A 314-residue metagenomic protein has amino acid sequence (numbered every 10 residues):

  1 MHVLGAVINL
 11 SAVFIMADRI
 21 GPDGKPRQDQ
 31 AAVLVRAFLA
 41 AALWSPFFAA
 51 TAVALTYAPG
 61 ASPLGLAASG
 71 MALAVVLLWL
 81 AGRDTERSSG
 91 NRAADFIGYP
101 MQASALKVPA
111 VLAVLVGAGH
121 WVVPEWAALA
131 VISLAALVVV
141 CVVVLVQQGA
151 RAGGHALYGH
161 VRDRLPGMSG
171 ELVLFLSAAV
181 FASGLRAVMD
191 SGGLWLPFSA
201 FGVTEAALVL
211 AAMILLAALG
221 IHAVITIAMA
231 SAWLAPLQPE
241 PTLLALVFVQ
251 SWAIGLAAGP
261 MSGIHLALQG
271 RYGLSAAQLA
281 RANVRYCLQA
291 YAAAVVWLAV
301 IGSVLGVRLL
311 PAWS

Functional and structural regions predicted by a protein language model:
M1-A17, F201-W233, L237: Hydrophobic alpha-helical transmembrane segments of multi-pass integral membrane proteins, predominantly secondary
H2-V7, L64-L78, V123-V139, T204-L208 (+1 more regions): Alpha-helical transmembrane segments
P26-Q30, G167-E171, L196-L210, P236-A245: Membrane-interfacial loop-to-helix junctions in multi-pass transporters
D29-A50, L66-A81, A218-G220, I225 (+1 more regions): C-terminal transmembrane helix pair
A49, V111-V122, V173-V188, E240-Q250 (+1 more regions): Hydrophobic alpha-helical transmembrane segments in multi-pass integral membrane proteins
A54-P63, R186-A200, L237, L305-S314: Membrane-interface helix termini and inter-helical loops of multi-pass transporters
M71-A156, H160: Long, contiguous bundles of hydrophobic transmembrane helices that form the permeation core of multi-pass
G153-M189, A206, A211: Core transmembrane alpha-helical segments of multi-pass membrane transporters/permeases
